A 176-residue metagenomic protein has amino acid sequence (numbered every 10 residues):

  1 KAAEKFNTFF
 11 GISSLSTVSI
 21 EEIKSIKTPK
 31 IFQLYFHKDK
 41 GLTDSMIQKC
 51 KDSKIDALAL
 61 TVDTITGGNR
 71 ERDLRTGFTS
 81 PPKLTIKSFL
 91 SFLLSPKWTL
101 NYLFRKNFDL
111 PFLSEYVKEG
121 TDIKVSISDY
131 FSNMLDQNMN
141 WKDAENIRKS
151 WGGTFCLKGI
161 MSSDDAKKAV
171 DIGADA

Functional and structural regions predicted by a protein language model:
K1-A176: Active-site entrance/lid segments in N-terminal catalytic domains of soluble metabolic enzymes
